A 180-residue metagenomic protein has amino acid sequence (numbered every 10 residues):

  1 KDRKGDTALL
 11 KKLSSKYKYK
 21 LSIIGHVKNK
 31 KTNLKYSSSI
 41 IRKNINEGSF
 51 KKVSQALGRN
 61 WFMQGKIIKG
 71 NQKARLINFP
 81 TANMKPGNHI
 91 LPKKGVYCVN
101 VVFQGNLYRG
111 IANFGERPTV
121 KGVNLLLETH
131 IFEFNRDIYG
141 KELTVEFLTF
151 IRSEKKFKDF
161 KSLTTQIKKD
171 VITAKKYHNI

Functional and structural regions predicted by a protein language model:
K1-F79, K156-S162: Classical nucleotidyltransferase
K28, I68-I180: Phosphate/ribose-recognition catalytic cores of enzymes acting on nucleotide-derived substrates
